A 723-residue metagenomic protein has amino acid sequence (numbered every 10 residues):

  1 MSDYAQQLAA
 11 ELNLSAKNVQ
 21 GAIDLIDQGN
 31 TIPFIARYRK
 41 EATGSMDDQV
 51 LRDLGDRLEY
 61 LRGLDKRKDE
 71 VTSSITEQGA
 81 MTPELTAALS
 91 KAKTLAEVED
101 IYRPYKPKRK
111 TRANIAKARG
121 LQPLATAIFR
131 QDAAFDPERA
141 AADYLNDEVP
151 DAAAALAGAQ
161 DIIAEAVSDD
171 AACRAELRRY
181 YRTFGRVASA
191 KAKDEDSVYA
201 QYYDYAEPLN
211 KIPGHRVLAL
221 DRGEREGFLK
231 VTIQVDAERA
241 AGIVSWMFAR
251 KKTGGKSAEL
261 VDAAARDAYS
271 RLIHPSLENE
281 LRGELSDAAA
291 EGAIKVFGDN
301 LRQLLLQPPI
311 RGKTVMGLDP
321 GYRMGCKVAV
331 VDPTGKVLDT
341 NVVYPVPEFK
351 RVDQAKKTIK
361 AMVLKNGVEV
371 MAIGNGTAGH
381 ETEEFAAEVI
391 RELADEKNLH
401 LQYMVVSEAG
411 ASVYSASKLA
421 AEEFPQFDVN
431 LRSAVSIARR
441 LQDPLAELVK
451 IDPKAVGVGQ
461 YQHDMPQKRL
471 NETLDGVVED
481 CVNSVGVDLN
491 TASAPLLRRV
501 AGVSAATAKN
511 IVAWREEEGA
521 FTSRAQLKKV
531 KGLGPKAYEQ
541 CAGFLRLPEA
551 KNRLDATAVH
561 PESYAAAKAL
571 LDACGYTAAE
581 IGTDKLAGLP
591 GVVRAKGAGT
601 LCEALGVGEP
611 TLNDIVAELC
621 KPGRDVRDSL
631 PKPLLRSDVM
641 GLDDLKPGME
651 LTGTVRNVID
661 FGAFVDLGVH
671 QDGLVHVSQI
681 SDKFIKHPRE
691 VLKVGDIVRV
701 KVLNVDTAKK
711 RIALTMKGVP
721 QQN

Functional and structural regions predicted by a protein language model:
N13, P308-P309, E479-A513, S637-V675 (+1 more regions): C-terminal accessory/binding modules appended to enzymatic or scaffolding proteins
V19, T340-P347, V370, A416-V429 (+6 more regions): Short beta-alpha connecting loops at secondary-structure transitions that line or flank enzyme active sites
T31-I32, D47-N146, P150, S484-S629 (+3 more regions): Accessory alpha-helical DNA-binding modules that contact the DNA backbone or grooves
F34, V50-R52, Y60, L64-G317 (+2 more regions): Duplex nucleic acid-engaging cores and interfaces of nucleic-acid transaction enzymes
E97, M404, G410-A411, S415-V485 (+1 more regions): Long, charge-rich intrinsically disordered scaffolds of nucleic-acid metabolism proteins
D143-Y144, E148-A152, Y205-P208, R222 (+7 more regions): Low-complexity, acidic/Ser/Thr- and charged residue-rich accessory regions of DNA metabolism proteins
R179-R186, L318-Y322, G376-A378, V405-V413 (+5 more regions): A glycine-rich phosphate-binding loop feature that marks nucleotide/adenosyl-phosphate handling sites
E280-A289, A293-G298, A455-G486, E603-D643 (+1 more regions): Long, charged amphipathic helices and adjacent flexible linkers at domain junctions
